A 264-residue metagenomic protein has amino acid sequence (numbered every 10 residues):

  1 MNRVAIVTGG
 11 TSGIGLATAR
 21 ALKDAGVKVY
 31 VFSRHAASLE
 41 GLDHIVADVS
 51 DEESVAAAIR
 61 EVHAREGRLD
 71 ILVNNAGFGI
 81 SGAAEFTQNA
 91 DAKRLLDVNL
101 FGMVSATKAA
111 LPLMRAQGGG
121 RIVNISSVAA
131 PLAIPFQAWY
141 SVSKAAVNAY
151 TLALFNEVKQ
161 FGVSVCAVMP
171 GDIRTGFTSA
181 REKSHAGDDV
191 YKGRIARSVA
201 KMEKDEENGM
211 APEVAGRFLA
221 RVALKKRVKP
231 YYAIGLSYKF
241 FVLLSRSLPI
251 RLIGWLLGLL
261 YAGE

Functional and structural regions predicted by a protein language model:
T11-S12: Conserved glycine-rich cofactor-binding loop
A47-A57, N89: The beta1-alpha1 cofactor-binding region of Rossmann-like NAD(H)/NADP(H)-dependent oxidoreductases
A83-A84, Q88-K93: Substrate-binding pocket helix/loop in short-chain dehydrogenase/reductase
T107, S143-A146: Active-site helix of classical SDR
T107-K108, L152: A short, exposed helix-loop element centered on a Lys and neighboring polar residues
S127: Residue(s) in the substrate-gating loop at a strand-loop-helix junction that position the organic substrate next
K159-E206: C-terminal beta-strand-loop-alpha-helix "lid" module of Rossmann-like NAD(P)-dependent dehydrogenases
